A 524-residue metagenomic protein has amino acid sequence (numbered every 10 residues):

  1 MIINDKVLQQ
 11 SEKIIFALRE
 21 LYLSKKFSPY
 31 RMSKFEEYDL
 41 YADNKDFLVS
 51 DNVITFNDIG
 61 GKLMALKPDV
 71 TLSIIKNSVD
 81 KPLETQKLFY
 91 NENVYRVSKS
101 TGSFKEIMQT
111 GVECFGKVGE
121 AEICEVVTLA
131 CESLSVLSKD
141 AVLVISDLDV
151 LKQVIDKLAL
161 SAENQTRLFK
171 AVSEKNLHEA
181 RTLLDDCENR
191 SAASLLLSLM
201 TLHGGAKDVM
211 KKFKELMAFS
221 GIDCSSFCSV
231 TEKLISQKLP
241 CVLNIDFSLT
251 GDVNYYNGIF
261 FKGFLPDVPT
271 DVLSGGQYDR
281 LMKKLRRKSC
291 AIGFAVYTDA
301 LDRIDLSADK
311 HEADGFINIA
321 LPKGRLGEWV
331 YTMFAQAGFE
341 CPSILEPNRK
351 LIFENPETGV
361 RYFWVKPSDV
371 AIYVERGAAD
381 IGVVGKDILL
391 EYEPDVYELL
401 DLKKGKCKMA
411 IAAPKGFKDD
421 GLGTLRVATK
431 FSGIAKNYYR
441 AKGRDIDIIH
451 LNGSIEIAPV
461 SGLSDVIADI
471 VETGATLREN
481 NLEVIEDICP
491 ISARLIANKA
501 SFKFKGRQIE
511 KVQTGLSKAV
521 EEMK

Functional and structural regions predicted by a protein language model:
V7-K26, E36-E37, D69-D80, F89-K139 (+1 more regions): Positively charged, Gly/Ser-enriched RNA/tRNA-binding surfaces
Q10-S33, G324-S343: Intrinsically disordered, low-complexity, positively charged segments
K34-M64, M409: Polyanion/phosphate-binding surface patch
N52-G60, L160-T182: Acidic, His- and aromatic-enriched active-site or binding-groove loops in soluble protein domains that engage sugars
N52-T101, V370, E375-V384: Glycine-rich, N-terminal phosphate-binding loop and its surrounding beta-alpha-beta segment
K62-M64, S138-V142, V268-T270, K288-I292 (+4 more regions): Short active-site oxyanion
E106-T110, S146-Q153: Short, conserved phosphate-binding/catalytic loop or strand-edge motifs used in phosphoryl-/nucleotidyl-transfer
H311-K524: Domain-level signature for soluble enzymes in the chorismate/prephenate branch of the shikimate pathway
